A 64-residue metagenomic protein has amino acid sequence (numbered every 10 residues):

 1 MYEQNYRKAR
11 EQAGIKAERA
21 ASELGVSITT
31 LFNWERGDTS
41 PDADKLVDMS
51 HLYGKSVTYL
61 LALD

Functional and structural regions predicted by a protein language model:
M1-G14: A short, Lys/Arg-rich alpha-helix, primarily the initiator
N5, K16, D42-K45, S56: Residues that mark the N-terminal boundary/hinge immediately upstream of a DNA-recognition element
R7, F32-N33, L61: Key DNA-contacting residues within the recognition helix of helix-turn-helix
E11, S22, H51: Alpha-helical residues within the helix-turn-helix
G14-N33: Short alpha-helical DNA-recognition segment
G25, D44-Y59: DNA major-groove recognition helix of helix-turn-helix/homeodomain DNA-binding modules
